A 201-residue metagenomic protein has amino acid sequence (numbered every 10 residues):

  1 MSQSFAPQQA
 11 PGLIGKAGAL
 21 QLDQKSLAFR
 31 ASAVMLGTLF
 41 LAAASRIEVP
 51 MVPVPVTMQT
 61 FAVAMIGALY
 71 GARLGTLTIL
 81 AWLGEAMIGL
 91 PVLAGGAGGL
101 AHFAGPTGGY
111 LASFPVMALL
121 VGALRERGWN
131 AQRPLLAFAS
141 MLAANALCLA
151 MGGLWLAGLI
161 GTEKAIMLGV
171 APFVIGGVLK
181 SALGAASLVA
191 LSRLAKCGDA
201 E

Functional and structural regions predicted by a protein language model:
M1-M35, L168-E201: Alpha-helical transmembrane segments and their cytosolic interface
S2-T76: Hydrophobic transmembrane alpha-helices
Q3-L22, F29, A43, L100-C148: Short helix-perturbing small/polar motifs within transmembrane alpha-helices
A31-M35, F61-M65, G75-A81, T107-A112 (+3 more regions): Hydrophobic alpha-helical transmembrane segments
M35, L39, A43, M65 (+12 more regions): Generic alpha-helical transmembrane segments of integral inner-membrane proteins, especially permease/transport modules
S45-E48, V52, G89, A94-A97 (+5 more regions): Short helix-capping/hinge motifs at transmembrane helix termini and TM-loop junctions
E48-L120: Alpha-helical membrane segments and adjacent membrane-interface helices in multi-pass membrane proteins
G128-E201: Membrane-embedded alpha-helical hairpins and interfacial helices in multi-pass inner-membrane proteins
